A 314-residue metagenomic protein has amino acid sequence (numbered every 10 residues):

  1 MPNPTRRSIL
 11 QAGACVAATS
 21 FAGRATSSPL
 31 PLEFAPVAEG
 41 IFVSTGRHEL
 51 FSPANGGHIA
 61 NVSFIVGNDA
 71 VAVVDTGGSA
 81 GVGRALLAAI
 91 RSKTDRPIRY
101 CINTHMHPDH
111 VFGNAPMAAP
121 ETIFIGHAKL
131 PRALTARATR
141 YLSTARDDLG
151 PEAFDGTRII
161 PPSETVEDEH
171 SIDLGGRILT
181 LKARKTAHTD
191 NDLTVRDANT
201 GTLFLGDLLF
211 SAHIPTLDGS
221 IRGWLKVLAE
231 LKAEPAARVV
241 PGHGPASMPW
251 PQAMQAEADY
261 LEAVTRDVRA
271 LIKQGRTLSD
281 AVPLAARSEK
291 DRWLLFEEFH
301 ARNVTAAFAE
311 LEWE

Functional and structural regions predicted by a protein language model:
M1-S20: N-terminal secretory signal peptides and thylakoid transit peptides that target proteins across membranes
L10, K273-E314: C-terminal regulatory/interaction regions
F21-T45: C-terminal segment of N-terminal export signals and the immediately downstream linker at the start of the mature
P36-A89, L193-L205: Conserved beta-strand hairpin/beta-sheet module of binuclear metal-dependent hydrolase folds, prominently
V74-T76, R99-H105, I125-H127, F204-G206 (+1 more regions): Active-site neighborhood of phospho(di)ester-bond hydrolases with catalytic His/Asp-centered motifs
A88-E164, S171, D190: Active-site HxH/HxHxD metal-binding segment of metal-dependent hydrolases
T165-D197: Core dinuclear metal-dependent hydrolase active-site scaffold
L225-R276, D280, L284: Divalent-metal (often Zn2+) His-rich catalytic cores of metallo-beta-lactamase-fold enzymes
